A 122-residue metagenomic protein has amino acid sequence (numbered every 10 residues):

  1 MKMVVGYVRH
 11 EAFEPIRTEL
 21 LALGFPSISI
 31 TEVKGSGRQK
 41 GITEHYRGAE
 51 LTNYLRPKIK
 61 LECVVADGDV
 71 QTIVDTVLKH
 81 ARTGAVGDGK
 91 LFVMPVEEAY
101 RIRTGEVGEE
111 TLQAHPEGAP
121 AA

Functional and structural regions predicted by a protein language model:
M1-A122: Positively charged, small/polar-rich N-terminal and surface patches that mediate targeting and assembly and bind
